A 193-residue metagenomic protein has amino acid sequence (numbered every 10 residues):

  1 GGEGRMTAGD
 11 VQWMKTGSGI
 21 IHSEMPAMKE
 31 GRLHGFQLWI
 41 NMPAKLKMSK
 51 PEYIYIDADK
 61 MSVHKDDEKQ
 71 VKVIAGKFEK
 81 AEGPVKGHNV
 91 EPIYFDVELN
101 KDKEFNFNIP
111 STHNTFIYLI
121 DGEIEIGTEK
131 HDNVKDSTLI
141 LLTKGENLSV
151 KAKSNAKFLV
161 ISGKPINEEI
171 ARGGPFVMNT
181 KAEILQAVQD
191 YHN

Functional and structural regions predicted by a protein language model:
G1-N193: Jelly-roll (double-stranded beta-helix
